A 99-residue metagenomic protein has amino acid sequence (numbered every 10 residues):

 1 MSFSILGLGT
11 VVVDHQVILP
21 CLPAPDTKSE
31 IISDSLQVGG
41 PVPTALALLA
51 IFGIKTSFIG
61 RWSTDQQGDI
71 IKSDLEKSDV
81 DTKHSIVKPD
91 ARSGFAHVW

Functional and structural regions predicted by a protein language model:
M1-I59, Q66-I70, E76-V80: Glycine-rich phosphate/adenosyl-contacting loop at the front of the ribokinase-like
F52, A91-G94: Short, basic and Ser/Thr-rich N-terminal targeting/leader segments
S63-T64, P89: Conserved beta-strand edge residues that scaffold enzyme active sites
D74-A91: A glycine-rich helix N-cap at a beta->alpha junction
F95-W99: Short beta-strand scaffold segments in enzyme catalytic cores
